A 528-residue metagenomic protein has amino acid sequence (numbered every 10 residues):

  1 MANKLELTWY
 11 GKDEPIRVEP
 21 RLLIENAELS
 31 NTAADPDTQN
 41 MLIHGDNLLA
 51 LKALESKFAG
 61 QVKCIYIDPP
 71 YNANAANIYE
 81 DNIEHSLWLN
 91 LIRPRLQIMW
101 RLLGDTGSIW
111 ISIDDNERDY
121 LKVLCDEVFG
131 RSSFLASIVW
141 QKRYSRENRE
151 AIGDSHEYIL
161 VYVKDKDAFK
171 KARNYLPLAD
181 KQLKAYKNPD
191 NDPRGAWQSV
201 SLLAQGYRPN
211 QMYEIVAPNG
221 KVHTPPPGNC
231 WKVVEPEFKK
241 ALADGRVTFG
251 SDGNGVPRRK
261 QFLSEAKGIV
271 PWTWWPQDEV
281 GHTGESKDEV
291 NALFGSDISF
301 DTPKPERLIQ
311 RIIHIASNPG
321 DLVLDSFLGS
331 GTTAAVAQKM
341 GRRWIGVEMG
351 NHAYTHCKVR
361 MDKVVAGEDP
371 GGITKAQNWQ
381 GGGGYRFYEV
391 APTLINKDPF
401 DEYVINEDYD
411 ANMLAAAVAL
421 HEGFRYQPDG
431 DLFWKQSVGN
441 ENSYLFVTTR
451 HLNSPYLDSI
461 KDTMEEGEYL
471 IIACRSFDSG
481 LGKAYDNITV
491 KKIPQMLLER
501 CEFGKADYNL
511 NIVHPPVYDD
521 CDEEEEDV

Functional and structural regions predicted by a protein language model:
M1-L322, Y354: Class I S-adenosyl-L-methionine
M1-Y10, Y213, G245-F249, V447 (+3 more regions): Coupling/switch/interface segments within P-loop NTPase motor domains and analogous charged loops in nucleic-acid
L42, S108-S112, G346, L445-V447 (+1 more regions): Short catalytic-loop micro-motif centered on adjacent basic/acidic residues
S133-A136, R146-E147, R311-G320, K339-I405: Cysteine-dependent PTP/DSP-like catalytic domain, specifically the C-terminal lobe
R259-D297, D301, P305, I312-I315 (+1 more regions): C-terminal low-complexity, acidic/polar tails when present
F327-G329: Class I SAM-dependent methyltransferase "Motif I" SAM/SAH-binding loop
G331-A335: Glycine-rich SAM-binding Motif I of class I
Q427-E466: Conserved helicase/translocase motor-coupling segment
